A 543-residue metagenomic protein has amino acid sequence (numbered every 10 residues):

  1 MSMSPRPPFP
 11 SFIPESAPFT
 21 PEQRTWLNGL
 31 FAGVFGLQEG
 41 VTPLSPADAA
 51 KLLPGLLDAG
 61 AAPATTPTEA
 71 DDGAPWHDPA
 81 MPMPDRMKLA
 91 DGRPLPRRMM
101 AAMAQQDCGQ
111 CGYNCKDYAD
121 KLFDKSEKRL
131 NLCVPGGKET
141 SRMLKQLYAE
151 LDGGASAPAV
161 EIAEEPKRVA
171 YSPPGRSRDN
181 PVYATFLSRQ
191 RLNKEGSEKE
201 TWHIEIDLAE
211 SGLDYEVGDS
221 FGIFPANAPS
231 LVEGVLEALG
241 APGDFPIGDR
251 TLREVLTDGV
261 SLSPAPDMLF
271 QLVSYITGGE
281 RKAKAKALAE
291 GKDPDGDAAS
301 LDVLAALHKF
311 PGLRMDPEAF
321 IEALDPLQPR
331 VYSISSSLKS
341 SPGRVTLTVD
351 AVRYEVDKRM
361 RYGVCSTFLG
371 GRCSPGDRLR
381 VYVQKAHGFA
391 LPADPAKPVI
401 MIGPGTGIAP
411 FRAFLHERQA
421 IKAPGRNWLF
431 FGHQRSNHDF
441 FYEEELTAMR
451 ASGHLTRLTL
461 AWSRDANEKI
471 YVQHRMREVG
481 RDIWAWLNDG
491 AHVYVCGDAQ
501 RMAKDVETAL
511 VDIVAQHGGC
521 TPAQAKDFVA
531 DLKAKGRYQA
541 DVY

Functional and structural regions predicted by a protein language model:
S2-F19, G29, F35-A80, Q146-Y543: FNR-like FAD-binding dehydrogenase module
R24, N28, P96, M100 (+3 more regions): Predominant activation on well-ordered alpha-helical scaffold segments within soluble catalytic domains
W76-R97, E139-Q146: Short, charged low-complexity linear segments at domain edges
K88-R98, A102-D107, R178-D179, A184-L187: C-terminal accessory/binding modules appended to enzymatic or scaffolding proteins
R98-Q106, Q110, Y118-K121, Y215-E216 (+3 more regions): Amphipathic alpha-helical packing elements
M103-K121, L130-Q146: Local cysteine-cluster metal-coordination motifs and their immediate loop/turn environment, predominantly Fe-S cluster
E127: Glycine-rich phosphate/diphosphate-binding loops and the adjacent beta-loop-alpha structural elements that coordinate
